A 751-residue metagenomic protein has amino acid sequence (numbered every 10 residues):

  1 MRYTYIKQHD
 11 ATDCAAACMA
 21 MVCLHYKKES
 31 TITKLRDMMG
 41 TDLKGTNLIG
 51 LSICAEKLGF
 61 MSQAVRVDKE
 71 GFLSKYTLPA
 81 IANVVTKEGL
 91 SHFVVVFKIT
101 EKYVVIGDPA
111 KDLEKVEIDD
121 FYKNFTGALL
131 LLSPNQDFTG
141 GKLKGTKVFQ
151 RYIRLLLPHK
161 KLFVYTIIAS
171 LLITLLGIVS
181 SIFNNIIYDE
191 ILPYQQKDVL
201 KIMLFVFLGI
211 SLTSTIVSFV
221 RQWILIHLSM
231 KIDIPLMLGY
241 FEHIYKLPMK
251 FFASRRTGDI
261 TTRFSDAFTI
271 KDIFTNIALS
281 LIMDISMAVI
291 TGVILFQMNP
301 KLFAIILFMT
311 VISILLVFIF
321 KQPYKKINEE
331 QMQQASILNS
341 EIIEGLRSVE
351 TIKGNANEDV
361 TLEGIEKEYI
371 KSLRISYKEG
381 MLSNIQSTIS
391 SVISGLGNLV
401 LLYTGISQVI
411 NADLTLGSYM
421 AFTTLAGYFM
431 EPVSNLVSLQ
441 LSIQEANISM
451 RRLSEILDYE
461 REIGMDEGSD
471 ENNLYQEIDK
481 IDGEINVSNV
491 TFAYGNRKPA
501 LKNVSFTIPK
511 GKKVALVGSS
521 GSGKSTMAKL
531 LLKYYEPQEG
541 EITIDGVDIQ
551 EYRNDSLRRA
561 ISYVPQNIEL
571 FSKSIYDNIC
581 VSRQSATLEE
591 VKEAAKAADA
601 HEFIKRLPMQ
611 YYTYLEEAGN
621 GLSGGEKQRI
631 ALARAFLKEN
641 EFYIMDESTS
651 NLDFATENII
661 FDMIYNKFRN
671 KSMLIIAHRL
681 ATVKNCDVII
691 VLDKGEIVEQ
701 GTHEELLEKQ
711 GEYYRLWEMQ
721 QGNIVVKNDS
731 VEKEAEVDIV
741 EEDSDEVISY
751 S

Functional and structural regions predicted by a protein language model:
M1-V179, P193, K197-I202, L225 (+9 more regions): Membrane-integrated ABC transporters
K161-I186, M203, F207, L225-I226 (+7 more regions): Alpha-helical segments in transporter systems
V164-V217, I224, F296-F303, Y403 (+1 more regions): Transmembrane helix-loop-helix hairpins at lipid-water interfaces of multipass membrane proteins, especially the type-1
N184-N185, L225, Y245-I290, R347 (+2 more regions): Juxtamembrane loop-to-helix connectors within ABC transporter transmembrane domains
M203-S214, S218, S280-E330, Y403-L414 (+2 more regions): Transmembrane helices of ABC transporter permease
E242-D259, E330-K378, M450, G468-E471: Loop segments that connect adjacent transmembrane helices in multi-pass transporters
Q334, L338, E350-N357, M381 (+1 more regions): Cytosolic ends of transmembrane helices, especially the final helix of ABC transmembrane type-1 domains
N472-S751: ABC-type nucleotide-binding domain
